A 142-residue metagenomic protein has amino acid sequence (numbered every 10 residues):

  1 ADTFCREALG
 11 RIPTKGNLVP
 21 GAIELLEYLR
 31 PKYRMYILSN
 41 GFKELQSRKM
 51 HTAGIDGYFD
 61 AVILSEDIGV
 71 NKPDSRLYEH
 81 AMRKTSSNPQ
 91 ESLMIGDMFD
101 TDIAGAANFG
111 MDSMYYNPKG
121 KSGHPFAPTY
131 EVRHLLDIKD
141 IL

Functional and structural regions predicted by a protein language model:
D2, R6-Y36, S75: Short, acidic loop-to-helix structural element flanking the phosphoryl-transfer center in phosphate-processing enzymes
I23, E27, R34-L142: Asp-based, Mg2+/Mn2+-dependent phosphohydrolase catalytic module
